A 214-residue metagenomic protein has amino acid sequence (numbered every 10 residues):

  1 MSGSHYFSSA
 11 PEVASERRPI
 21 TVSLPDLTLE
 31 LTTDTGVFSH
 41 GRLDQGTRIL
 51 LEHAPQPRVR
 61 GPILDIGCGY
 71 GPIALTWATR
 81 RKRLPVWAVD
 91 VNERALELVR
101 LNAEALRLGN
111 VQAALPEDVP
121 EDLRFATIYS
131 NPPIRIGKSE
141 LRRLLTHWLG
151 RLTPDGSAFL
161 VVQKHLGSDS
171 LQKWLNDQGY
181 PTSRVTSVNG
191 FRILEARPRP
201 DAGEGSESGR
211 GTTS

Functional and structural regions predicted by a protein language model:
M1-P25, T35-G36, H40, S214: N-terminal auxiliary segments of SAM/dcSAM-dependent transferases
D34-E52: Conserved SAM-binding loop and adjacent beta-strand
G46-S130: Conserved SAM/SAH cofactor-binding pocket of Class I
D90-E93, E140, Q163: Short beta->alpha hinge that forms the Motif I/post-I loop of the SAM-binding pocket
R142-P154: A short glycine-rich, Lys/Arg-flanked "PGG" loop and its adjoining helix->strand segment in the class I
D155-V162: Conserved beta-strand signature within the Rossmann-like core of class I S-adenosyl-L-methionine
Q163-Q178: Conserved class I S-adenosyl-L-methionine
S187-S214: Core SAM-dependent methyltransferase catalytic element
